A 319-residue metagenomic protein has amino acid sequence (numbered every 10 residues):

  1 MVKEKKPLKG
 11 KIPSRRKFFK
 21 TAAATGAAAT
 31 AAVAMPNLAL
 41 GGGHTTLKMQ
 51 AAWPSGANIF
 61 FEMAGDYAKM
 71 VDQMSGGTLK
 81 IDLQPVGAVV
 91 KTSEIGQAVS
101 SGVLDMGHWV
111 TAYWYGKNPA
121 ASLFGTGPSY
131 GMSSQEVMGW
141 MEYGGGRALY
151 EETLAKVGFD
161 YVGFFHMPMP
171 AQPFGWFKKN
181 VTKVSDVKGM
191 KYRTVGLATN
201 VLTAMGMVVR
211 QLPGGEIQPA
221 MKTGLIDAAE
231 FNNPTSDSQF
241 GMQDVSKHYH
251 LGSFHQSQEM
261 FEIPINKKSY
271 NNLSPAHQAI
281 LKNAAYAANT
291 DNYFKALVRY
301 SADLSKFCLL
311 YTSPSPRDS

Functional and structural regions predicted by a protein language model:
V2, G10-V137, L149-S313, R317-S319: N-terminal secretory/targeting leader peptides
